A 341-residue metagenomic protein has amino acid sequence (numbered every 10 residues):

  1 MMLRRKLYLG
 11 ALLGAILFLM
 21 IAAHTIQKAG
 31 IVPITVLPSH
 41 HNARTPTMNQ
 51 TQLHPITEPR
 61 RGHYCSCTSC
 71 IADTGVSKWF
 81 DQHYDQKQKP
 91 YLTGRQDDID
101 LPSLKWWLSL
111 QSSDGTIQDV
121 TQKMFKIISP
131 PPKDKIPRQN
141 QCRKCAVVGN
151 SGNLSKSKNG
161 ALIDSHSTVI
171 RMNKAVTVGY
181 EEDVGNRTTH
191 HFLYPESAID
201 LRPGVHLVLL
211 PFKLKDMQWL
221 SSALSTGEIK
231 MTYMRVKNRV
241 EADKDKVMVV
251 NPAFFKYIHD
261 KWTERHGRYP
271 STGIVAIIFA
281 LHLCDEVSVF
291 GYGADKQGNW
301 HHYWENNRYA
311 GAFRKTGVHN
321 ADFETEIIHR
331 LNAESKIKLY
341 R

Functional and structural regions predicted by a protein language model:
M2-R341: Metal-ion/cofactor- or nucleotide/acyl-coenzyme-handling active-site neighborhoods
